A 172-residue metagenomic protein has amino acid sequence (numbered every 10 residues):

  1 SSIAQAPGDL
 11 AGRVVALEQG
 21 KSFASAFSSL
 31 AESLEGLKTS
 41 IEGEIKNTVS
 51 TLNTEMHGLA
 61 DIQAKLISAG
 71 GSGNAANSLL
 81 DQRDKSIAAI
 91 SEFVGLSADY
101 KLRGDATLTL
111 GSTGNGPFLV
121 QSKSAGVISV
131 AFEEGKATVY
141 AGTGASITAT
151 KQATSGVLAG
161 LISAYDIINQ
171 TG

Functional and structural regions predicted by a protein language model:
A6-A16, G20-F23, F27-R83, S97 (+2 more regions): Alpha-helical heptad-repeat coiled-coil segments that mediate oligomerization/polymerization in large
G58, I67-G172: Phosphate-proximal small/polar/acidic motifs at interfaces that engage nucleotide phosphates, polyphosphates
